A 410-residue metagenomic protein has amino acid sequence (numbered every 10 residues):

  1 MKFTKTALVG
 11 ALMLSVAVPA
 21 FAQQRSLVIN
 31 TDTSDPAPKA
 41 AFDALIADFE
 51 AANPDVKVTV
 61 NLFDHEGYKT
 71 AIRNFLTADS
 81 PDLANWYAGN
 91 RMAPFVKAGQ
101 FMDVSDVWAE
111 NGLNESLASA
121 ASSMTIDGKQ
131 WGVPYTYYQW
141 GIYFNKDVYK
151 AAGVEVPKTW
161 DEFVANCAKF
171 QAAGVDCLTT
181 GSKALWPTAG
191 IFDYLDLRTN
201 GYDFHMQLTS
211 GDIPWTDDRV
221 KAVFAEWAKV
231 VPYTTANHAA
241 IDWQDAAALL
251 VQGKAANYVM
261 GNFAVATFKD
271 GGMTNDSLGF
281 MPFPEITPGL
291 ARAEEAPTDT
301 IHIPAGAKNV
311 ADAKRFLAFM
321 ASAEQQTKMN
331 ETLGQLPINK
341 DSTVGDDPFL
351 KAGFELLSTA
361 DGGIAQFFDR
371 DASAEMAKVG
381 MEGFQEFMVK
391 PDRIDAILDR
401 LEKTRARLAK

Functional and structural regions predicted by a protein language model:
A44-S116, S123, D147, A151-K158 (+5 more regions): Extracytoplasmic "Venus flytrap"/periplasmic binding protein-like
A47, A51-A52, A152, A225 (+5 more regions): Extracytoplasmic/periplasmic substrate-recognition and gating elements
D48-A52, K57, K150, P232 (+1 more regions): Conserved C-terminal helix/tail region of periplasmic/extracytoplasmic solute-binding proteins
P81-D82, G112-V148, D176-T180, L290-A293 (+1 more regions): A structural signal for short loop-to-beta-strand junctions that line the ligand-binding cleft of periplasmic/secreted
Y87-W140, V164, I191-D193, R219 (+2 more regions): Hinge/lid segment of periplasmic solute-binding proteins
A121-S123, M281-P282, N330-V379, K410: Long, aromatic- and glycine/proline-rich binding clefts that accommodate carbohydrate-like moieties
D127, W131-Y135, W140, V164-D212 (+1 more regions): Extracytoplasmic/periplasmic solute-binding protein
K169, T209-A239: Glycine-centered hinge/linker elements that transmit conformational signals in sensory and ligand-binding systems
